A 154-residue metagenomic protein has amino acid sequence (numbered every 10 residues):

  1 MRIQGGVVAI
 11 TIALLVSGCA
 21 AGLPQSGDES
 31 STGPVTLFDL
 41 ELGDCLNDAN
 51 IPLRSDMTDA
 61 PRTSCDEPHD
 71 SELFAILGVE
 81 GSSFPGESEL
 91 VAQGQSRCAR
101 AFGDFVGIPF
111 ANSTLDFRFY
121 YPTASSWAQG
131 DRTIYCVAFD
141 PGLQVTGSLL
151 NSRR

Functional and structural regions predicted by a protein language model:
M1-A9: Bacterial N-terminal signal peptides that target proteins for export
L15-G18: C-terminal motif of bacterial Sec signal peptides marking the signal peptidase cleavage site
A20-R154: Primary mode marks residue(s) on the alpha4-beta5-alpha5 output face of response regulator receiver
